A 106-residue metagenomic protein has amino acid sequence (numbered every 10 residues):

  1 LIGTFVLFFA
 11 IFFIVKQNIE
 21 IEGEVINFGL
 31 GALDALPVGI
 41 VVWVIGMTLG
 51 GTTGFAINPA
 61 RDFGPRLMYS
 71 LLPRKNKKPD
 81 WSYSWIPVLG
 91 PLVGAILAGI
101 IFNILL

Functional and structural regions predicted by a protein language model:
L1-L106: Membrane-interface helix-loop junctions and terminal tails of multi-pass membrane proteins
